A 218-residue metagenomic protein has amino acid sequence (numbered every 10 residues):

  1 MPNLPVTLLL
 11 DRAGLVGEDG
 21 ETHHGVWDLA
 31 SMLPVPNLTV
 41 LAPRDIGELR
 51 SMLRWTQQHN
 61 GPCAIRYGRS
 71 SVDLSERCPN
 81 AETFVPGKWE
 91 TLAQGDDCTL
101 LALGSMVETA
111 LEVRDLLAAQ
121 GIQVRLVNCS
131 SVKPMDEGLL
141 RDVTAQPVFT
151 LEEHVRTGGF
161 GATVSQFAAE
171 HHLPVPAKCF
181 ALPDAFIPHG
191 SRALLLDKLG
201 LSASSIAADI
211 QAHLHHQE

Functional and structural regions predicted by a protein language model:
P2-Q58, D209: Conserved thiamine diphosphate
L9, L15-G25, Q58-E218: Thiamine diphosphate
